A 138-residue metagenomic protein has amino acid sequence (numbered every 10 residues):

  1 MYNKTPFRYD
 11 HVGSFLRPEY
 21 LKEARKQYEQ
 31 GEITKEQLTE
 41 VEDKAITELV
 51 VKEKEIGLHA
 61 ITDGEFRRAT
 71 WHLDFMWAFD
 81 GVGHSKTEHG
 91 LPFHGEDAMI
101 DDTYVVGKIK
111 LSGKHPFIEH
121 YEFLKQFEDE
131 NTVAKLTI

Functional and structural regions predicted by a protein language model:
M1-I138: Domain-level signal for soluble alpha/beta catalytic cores
